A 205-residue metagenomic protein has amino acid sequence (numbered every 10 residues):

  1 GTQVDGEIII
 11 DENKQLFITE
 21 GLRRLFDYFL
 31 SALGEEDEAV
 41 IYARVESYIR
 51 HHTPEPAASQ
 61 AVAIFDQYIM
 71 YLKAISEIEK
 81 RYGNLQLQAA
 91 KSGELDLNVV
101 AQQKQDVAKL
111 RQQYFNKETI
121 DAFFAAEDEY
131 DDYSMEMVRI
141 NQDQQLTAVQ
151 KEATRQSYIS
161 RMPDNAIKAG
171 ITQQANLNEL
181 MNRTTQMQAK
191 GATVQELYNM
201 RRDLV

Functional and structural regions predicted by a protein language model:
G1-K117, A122, Y130, T154: N-terminal Sec/ER secretory leader and immediately downstream segment of secreted/extracellular precursors
G93-V205: Extended amphipathic alpha-helical interaction segments
